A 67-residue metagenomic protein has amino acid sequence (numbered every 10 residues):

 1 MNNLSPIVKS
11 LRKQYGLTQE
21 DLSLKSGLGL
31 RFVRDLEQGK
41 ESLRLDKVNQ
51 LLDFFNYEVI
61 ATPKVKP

Functional and structural regions predicted by a protein language model:
M1-N3: A detector for short, charged/polar N-terminal pre-domain segments
P6-D21, Q50: Short basic helix-loop element that most often maps to the first helix and adjoining turn of HTH DNA-binding modules
V8, L22-S23, V33-L36: Conserved hydrophobic/aromatic packing and binding residues within compact polymer-binding modules
G16, D21, E37-K40, R44 (+1 more regions): Conserved functional loop/turn residues at catalytic and ligand-binding sites
L17-R31: Short alpha-helical DNA-recognition segment
G27-E41: Recognition helix of helix-turn-helix/homeodomain-like DNA-binding domains that insert into the DNA major groove
D46-T62: DNA major-groove recognition helix of helix-turn-helix/homeodomain DNA-binding modules
V65-P67: Short acidic DE-rich linear segments
